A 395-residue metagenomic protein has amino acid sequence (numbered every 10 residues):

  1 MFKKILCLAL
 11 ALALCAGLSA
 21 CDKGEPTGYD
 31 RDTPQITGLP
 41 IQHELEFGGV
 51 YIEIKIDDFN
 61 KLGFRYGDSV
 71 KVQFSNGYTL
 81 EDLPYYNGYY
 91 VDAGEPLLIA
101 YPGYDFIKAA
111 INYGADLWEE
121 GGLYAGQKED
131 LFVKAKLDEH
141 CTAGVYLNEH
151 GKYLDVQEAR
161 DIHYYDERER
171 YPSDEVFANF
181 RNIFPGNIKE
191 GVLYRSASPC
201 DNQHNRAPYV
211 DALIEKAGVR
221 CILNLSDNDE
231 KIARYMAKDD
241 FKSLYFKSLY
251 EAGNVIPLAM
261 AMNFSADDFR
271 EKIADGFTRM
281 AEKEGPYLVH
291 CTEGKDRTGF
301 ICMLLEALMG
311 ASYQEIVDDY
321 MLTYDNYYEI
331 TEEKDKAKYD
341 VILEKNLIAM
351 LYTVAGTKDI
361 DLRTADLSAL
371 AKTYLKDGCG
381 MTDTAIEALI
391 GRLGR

Functional and structural regions predicted by a protein language model:
M1-I5: Positively charged n-region of N-terminal signal peptides that target proteins for export
L12-A13: Repetitive helical segments and hydrophobic/amphipathic motifs
A16-A20: C-terminal motif of bacterial Sec signal peptides marking the signal peptidase cleavage site
K23-E25, E119, D130-Y287, I301-R395: Cys-dependent protein tyrosine phosphatase-like superfamily
P26-E129: Long, compositionally biased stretches
L288, T292: Active-site cradle of extracellular carbohydrate-active enzymes
E293, R297-T298: Ser/Thr-glycine-rich phosphate-binding loops at phosphate-binding pockets of nucleotides, nucleotide cofactors
